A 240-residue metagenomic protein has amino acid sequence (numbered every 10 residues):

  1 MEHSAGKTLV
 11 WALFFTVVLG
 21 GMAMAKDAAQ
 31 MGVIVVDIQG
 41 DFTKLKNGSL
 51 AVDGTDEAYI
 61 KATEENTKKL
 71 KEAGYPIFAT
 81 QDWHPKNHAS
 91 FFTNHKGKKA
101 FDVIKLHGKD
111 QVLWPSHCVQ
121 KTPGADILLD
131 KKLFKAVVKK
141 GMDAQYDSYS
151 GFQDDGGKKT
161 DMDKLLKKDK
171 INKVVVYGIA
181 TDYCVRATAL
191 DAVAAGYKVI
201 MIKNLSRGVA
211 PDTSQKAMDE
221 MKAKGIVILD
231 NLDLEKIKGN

Functional and structural regions predicted by a protein language model:
M1-W11: Bacterial N-terminal signal peptides that target proteins for export
G6, G20-G21: Residue-identity detector for glycine
W11-G20: Bacterial N-terminal signal peptides
A23-G141, K168, N172, V193-I200 (+1 more regions): Active-site acidic carboxylates
S90-F91, S148-G151, A187, D212: Short, well-ordered secondary-structure micro-motifs
K131-L166: Histidine/lysine/aspartate-rich catalytic loop segments that bind and position anionic ligands
G156-M162, D182-A195: Short, composition-biased local secondary-structure segments
I171-A187, M201-S206: Glycine-rich anion-binding loop/nest that anchors nucleotide
